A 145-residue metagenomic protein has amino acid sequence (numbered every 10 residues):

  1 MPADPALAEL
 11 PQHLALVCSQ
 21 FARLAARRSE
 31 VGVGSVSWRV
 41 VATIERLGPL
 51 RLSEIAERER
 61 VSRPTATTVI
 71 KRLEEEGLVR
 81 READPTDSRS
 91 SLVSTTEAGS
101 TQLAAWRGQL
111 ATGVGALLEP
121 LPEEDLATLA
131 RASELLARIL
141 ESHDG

Functional and structural regions predicted by a protein language model:
M1-S35, L140: N-terminal leader segment of winged-helix/HTH proteins
L16, Q20, R39, E45-R46 (+6 more regions): Alpha-helical structural segments
S19, R23-A26, P49, L126 (+1 more regions): Generic structural signal for secondary-structure transition and capping sites
R23-R63, E76, L92: N-terminal helix-turn-helix DNA-binding core of bacterial DNA-binding proteins
R27, E75, A137-G145: Short, charged, intrinsically disordered terminal tails
A42, A130, A137: A cross-family signal for key residues in well-ordered alpha-helices that form functional helical elements
K71-A130, E134: Charged, amphipathic alpha-helical coiled-coil/dimerization segments
